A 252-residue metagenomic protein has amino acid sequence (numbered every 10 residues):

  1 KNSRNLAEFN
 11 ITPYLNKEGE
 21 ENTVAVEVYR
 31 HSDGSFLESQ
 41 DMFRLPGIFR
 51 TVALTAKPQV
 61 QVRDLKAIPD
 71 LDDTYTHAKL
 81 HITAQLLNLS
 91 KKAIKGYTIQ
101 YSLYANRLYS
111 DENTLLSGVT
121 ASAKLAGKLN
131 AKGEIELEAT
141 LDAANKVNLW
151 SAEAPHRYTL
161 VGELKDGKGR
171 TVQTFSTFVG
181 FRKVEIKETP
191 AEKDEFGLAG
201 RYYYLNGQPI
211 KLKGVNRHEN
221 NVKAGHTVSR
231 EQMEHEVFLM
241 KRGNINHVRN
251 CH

Functional and structural regions predicted by a protein language model:
K1, G34, Q59-K66, V147 (+2 more regions): Active-site-adjacent substrate/metal-binding segments within catalytic domains of carbohydrate-active enzymes
K1-D64, L89-S90, H247-C251: Accessory beta-strand-rich segments of carbohydrate-active enzymes
N2, K17, D41-L45, S151 (+4 more regions): Active-site-proximal structural scaffolding
A7-F9, D70-D72, E219-V222: A short local loop/turn or secondary-structure capping micro-motif enriched for an aromatic residue
N16-G19, T83-P190, D194: Extended acidic/polar, glycine-enriched regions that form or flank non-catalytic beta-rich accessory modules
L65-D73, G127: Short amphipathic beta-strand and strand-loop transition segments with alternating hydrophobic
L71-L86: Contiguous beta-strand segments within globular domains
